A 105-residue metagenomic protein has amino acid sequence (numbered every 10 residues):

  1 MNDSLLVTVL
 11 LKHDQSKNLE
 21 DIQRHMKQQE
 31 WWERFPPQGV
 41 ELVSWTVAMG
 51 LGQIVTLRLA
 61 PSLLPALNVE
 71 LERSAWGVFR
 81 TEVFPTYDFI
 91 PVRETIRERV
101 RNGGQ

Functional and structural regions predicted by a protein language model:
M1-G52, L59-P65, V69, Y87-Q105: Short S/T/G/P-rich N-terminal loop/turn motif that feeds into the first structured element of a domain
V69-W76: Short, intrinsically disordered, mixed-charge
W76-D88: Conserved short beta-strand edge segments in small beta-sheet-based binding/regulatory domains
